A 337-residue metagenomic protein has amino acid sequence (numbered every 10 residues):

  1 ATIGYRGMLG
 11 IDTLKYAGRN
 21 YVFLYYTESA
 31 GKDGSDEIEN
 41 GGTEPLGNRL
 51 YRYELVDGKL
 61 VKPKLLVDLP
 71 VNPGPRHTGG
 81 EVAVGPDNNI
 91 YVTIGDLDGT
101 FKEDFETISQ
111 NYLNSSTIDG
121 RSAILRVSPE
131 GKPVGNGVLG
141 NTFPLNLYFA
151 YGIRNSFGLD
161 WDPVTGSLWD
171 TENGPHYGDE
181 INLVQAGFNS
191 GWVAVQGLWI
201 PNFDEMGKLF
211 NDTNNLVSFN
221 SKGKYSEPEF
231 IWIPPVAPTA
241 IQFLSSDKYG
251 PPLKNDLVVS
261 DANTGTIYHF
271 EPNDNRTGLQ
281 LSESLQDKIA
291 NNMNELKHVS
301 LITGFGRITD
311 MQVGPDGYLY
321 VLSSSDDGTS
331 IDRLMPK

Functional and structural regions predicted by a protein language model:
A1-K15: Blade-loop segments of beta-propeller domains
R6-M8, S29-G31, D96-H298, G306 (+2 more regions): Beta-propeller domain segments
T13-R19, V84-N88, D162-T165, S245-L253 (+1 more regions): Residue-level detector of Asp-centered blade-edge/turn motifs that repeat once per structural unit in beta-propeller
T13-Y16, Y25-A30, D36-E37, Y53-V56 (+2 more regions): Beta-hairpin (beta-strand-turn-beta-strand) motif
L24-Y25, Y91-T93, D170-T171, V259 (+1 more regions): Residue position within the beta-strands of beta-propeller blades
D36-V84: Asp-box/WD-like beta-propeller blade repeats and closely related beta-sheet repeat scaffolds
T78-L97, S122-A123, N146: Aromatic- and glycine-enriched pocket-lining scaffold segments that form the walls of small-molecule binding clefts
D310-K337: Blade-level signature of beta-propeller repeat domains, shared across WD40, Kelch, NHL, RCC1 and BNR/Asp-box propellers
